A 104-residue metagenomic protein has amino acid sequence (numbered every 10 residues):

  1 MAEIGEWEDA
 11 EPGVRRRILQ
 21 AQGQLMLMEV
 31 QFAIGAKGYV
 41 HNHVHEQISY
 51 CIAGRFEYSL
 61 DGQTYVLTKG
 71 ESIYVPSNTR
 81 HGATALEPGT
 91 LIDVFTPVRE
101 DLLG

Functional and structural regions predicted by a protein language model:
M1-L25, G104: A short, N-terminal "cap"/entry segment at the start of jelly-roll beta-barrel domains of the cupin/DSBH fold
M28-N42: Conserved short histidine dyad/triad with adjacent acidic residue
Q31, H43-Y58: Short, conserved beta-strand element in jelly-roll/cupin
K37-G38, E57, I73, S77-G82: Histidine-centered metal-chelating micro-motifs
I52-A53, T68-K69, E87: A cytosolic small-molecule/anion-sensing beta-strand core signal
R55-E57, T64, R80, T90: Structural motif
Q63-S77: Short acidic-glycine-tyrosine-enriched beta hairpin
S77-D101: Ligand-binding loop in jelly-roll beta-barrel domains
